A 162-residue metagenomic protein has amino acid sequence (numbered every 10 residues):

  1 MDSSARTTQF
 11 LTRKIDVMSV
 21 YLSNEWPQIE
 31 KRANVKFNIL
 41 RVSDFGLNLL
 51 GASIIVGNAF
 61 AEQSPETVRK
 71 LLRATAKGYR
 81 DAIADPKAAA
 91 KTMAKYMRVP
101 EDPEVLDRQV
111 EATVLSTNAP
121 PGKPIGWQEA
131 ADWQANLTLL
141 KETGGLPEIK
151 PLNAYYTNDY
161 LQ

Functional and structural regions predicted by a protein language model:
M1-D2: Short acidic-hydrophobic, aromatic-tinged amphipathic segments that line or gate anion-handling sites
A5-Q9, R13-V99: Pocket-lining segment of extracytoplasmic ligand-binding domains
Y21, R41, V105, P151-L152: Short loop/turn and capping residues at structural boundaries
P27, I54, N58-A59, K123-I125 (+3 more regions): Flexible, active-site-adjacent loop/turn segments at secondary-structure boundaries
Q28, L47-N48, E111-A112, T157-D159: Short secondary-structure boundary/hinge segments and terminal tails
E62-T143: Secondary-structure end/capping motifs
W133-Q162: Conserved C-terminal helix/tail region of periplasmic/extracytoplasmic solute-binding proteins
